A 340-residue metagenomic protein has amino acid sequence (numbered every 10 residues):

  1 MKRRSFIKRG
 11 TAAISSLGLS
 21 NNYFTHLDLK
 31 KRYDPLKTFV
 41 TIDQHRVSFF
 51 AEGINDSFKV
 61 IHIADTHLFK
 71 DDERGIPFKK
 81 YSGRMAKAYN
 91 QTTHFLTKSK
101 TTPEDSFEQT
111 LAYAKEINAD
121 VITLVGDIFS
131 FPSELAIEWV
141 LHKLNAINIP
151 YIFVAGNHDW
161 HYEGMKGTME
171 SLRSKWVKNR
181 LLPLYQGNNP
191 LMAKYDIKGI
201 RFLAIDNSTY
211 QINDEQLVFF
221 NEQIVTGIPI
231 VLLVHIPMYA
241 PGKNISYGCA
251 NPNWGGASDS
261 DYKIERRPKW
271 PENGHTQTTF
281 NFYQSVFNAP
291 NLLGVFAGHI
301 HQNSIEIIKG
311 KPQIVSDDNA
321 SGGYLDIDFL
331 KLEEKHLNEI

Functional and structural regions predicted by a protein language model:
S5-L27: N-terminal export signals
T11, D71, S133-L135, E163 (+1 more regions): Short N-terminal helix/helix-N-cap motif within the alpha/beta-hydrolase-1
D28-E134: N-terminal active-site segment of His-dependent metallophosphoesterases
I42-I54, E134, E138-V231, C249 (+4 more regions): Extended active-site neighborhood of metal-dependent phosphoesterases/phosphodiesterases
H62-A64, T123-G126, Y151-N157, I205 (+3 more regions): Active-site neighborhood of phospho(di)ester-bond hydrolases with catalytic His/Asp-centered motifs
P77-T97, L172-W176, G248-N273: Charged, glycine/proline-rich intrinsically disordered loops and linkers
H94-E116, V177-Y195, K269-F296: Alpha-helix-centered segments that form part of catalytic cores
P229-N291: Active-site-proximal segments of metal-dependent phosphoesterases and phosphodiesterases across multiple
